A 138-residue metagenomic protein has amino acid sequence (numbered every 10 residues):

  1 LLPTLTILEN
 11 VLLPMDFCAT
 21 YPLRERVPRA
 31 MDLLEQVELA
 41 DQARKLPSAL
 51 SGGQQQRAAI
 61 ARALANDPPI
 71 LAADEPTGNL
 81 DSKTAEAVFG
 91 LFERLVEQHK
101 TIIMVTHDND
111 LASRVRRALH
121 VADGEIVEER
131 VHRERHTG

Functional and structural regions predicted by a protein language model:
L1-R114, A118-V121: ABC family nucleotide-binding domain
E125-G138: Conserved beta-strand-loop-alpha-helix hinge in the C-terminal portion of ABC ATPase nucleotide-binding domains
